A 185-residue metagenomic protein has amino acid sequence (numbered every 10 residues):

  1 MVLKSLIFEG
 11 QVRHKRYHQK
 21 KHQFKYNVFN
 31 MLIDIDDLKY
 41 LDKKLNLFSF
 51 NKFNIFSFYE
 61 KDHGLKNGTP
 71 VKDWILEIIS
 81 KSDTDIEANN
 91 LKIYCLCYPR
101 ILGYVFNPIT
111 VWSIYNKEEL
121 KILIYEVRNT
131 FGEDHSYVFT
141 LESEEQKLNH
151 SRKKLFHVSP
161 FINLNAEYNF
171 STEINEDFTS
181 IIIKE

Functional and structural regions predicted by a protein language model:
M1-E185: Mature, function-bearing regions of proteins
